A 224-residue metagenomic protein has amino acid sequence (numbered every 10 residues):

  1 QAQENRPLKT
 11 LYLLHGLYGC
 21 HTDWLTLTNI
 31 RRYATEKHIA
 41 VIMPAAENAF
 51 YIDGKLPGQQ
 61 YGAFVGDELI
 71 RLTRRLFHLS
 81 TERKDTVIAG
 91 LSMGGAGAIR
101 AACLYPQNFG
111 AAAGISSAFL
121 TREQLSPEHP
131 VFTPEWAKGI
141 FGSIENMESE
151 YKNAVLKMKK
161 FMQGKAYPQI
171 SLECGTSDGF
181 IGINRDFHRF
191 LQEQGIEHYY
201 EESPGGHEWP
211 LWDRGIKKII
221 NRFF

Functional and structural regions predicted by a protein language model:
Q1-F224: Non-catalytic cap/lid and distal C-terminal segments of serine-dependent acyl enzymes
